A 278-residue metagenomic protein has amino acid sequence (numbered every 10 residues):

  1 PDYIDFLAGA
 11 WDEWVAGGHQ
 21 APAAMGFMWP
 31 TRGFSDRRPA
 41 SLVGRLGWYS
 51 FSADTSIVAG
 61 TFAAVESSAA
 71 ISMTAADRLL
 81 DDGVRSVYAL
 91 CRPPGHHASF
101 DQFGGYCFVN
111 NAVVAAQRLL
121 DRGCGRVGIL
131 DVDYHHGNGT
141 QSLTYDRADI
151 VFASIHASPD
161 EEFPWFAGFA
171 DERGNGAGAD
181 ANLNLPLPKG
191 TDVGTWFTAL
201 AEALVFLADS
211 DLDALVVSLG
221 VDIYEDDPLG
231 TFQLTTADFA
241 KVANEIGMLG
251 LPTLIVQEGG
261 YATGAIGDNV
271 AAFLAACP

Functional and structural regions predicted by a protein language model:
P1-P278: HDAC/HDAC-like amidohydrolase catalytic core signature
